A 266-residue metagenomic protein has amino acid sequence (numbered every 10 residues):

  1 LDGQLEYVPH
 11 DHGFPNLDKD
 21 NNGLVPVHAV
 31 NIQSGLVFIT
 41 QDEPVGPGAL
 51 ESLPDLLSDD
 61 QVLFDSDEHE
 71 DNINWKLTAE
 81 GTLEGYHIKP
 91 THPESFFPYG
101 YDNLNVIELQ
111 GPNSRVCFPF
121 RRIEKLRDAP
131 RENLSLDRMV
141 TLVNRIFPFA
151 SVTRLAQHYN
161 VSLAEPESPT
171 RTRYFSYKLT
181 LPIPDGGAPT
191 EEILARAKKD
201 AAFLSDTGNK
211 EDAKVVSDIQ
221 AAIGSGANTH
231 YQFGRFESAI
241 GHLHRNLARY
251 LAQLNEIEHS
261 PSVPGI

Functional and structural regions predicted by a protein language model:
L1-T40: Rieske [2Fe-2S] iron-sulfur-binding domain
H28-I266: C-terminal catalytic domain of Rieske-type non-heme iron oxygenases
